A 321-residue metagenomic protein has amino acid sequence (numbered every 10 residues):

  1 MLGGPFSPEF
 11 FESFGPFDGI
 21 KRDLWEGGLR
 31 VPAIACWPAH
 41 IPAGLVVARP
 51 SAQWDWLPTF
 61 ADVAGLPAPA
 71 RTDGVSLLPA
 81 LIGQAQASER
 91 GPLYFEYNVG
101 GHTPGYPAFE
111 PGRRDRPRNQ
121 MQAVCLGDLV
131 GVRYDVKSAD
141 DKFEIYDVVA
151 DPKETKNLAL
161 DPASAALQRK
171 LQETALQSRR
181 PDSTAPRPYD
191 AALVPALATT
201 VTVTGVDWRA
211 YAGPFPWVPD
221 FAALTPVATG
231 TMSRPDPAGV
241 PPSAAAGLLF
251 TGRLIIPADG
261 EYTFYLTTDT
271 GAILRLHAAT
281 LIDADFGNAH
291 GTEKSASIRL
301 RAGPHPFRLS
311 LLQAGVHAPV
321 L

Functional and structural regions predicted by a protein language model:
M1-P5, D73-V75, Y97-N98, A175 (+1 more regions): Short, solvent-exposed turn/loop segments enriched in Gly/Ser/Thr/Pro and often Arg
L2-L24, I41-P42, R49, W54-E144 (+1 more regions): C-terminal cap/loop subdomain of S1 sulfatases and analogous C-terminal strand-loop tails that border
G3, P38, V63-A68, L81-A85 (+5 more regions): A generic secondary-structure signal for well-formed alpha-helical elements
R30-V31: Catalytic cores of eukaryotic secretory-pathway lumenal/extracellular enzymes that build and remodel glycoconjugates
I34-A43: The feature captures the short pre-catalytic strand/loop hairpin that immediately precedes and shapes the active-site
Q53-W56, D73, L77, E154 (+3 more regions): Stable alpha-helical elements in mature extracytoplasmic
D151: Intrinsically disordered, low-complexity polar regions and short flexible loop motifs
A185-T263, T267-L321: Extracellular/secretory pathway-exposed regions associated with glycan biology
